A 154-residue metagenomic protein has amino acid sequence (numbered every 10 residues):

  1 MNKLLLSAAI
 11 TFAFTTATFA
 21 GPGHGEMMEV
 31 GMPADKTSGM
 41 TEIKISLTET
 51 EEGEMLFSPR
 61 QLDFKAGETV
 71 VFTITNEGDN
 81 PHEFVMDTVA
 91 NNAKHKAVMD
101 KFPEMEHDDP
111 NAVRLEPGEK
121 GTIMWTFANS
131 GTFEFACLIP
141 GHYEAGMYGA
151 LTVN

Functional and structural regions predicted by a protein language model:
M1-L47: Extracytoplasmic entry segments of secretory-pathway proteins
G21-G25, P110-N154: Extracellular/periplasmic metallocenter environments
T37-T69: N-terminal edge beta-strand
M40, P81, E144-Y148: Short edge beta-strand segments in beta-sheet-rich domains
E54, D100-D108: Short beta-strand and strand-turn-strand segments in soluble, beta-rich domains
R60-V85, G121-N129, V153: Beta-strand cores of secreted/periplasmic/IMS beta-sandwich domains, seen most often in copper-related folds
V85-N92, I139: Short, compositionally biased
A90-K101: Short aromatic-acidic-glycine turn motif
